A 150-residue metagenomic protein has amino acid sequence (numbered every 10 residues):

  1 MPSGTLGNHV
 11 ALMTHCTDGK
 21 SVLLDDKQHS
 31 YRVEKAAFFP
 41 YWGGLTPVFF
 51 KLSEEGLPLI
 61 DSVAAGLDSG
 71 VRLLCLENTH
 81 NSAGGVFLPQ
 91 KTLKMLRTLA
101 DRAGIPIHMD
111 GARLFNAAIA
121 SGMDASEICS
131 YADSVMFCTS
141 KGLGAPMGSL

Functional and structural regions predicted by a protein language model:
P2-L150: Conserved PLP-enzyme active-site core in the AAT-like
